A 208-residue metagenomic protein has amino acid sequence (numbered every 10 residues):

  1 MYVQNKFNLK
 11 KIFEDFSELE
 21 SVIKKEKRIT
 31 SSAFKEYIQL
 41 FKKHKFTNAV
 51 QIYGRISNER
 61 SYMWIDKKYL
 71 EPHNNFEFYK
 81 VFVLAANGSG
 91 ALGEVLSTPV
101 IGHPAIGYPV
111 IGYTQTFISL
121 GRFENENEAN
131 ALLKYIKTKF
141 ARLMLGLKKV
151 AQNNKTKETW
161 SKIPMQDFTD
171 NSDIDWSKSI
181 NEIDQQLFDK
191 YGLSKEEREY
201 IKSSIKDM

Functional and structural regions predicted by a protein language model:
M1-T114, F123-I174, K178-K195: C-terminal substrate-recognition regions of SAM-dependent nucleic acid methyltransferases
I118-S119: A short, exposed loop/beta-hairpin motif centered on an aromatic-Gly-Thr core
E196-M208: Short, amphipathic C-terminal "tail helix"
